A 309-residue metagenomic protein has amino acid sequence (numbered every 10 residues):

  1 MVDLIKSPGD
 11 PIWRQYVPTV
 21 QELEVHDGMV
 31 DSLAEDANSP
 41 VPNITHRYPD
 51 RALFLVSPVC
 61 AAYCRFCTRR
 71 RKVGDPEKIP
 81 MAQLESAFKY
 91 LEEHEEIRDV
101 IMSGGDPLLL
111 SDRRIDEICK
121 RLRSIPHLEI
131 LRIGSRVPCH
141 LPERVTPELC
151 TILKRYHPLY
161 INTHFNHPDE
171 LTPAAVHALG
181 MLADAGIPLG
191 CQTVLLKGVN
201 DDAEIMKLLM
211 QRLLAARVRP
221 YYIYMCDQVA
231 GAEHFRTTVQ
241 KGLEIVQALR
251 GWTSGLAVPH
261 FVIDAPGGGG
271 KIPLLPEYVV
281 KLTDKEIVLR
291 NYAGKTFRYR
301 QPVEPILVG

Functional and structural regions predicted by a protein language model:
M1-R47: Flexible, acidic/Gly-rich N-terminal and inter-domain linker regions that tether and position cofactor-handling modules
V2-G9, W13, V17-P18, L214-G309: Auxiliary Fe-S-binding modules of radical SAM enzymes
S39-T68: N-terminal pre-triad scaffold of radical SAM enzymes
L55-S57, G134, D264: Short beta-strand segments
C67-I79: Iron-sulfur (Fe-S) cluster-binding segments and ferredoxin-like electron-carrier domains, especially [2Fe-2S]
P76-Q83, H94: Intrinsically disordered, low-complexity linker/loop segments enriched in Gly/Pro and charged/polar residues
E85-D99, L108-T253: Conserved AdoMet/S-adenosylmethionine-binding subsite of the radical SAM
